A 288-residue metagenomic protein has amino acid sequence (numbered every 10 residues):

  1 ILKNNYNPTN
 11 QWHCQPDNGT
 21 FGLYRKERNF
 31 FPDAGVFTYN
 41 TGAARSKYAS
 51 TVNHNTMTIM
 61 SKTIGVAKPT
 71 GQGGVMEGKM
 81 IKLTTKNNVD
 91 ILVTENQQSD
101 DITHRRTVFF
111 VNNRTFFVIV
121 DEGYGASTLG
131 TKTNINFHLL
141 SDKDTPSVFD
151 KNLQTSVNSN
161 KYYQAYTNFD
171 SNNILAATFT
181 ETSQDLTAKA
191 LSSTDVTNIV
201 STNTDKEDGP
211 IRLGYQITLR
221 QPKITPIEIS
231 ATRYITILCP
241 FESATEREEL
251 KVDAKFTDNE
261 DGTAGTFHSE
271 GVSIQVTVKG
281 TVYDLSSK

Functional and structural regions predicted by a protein language model:
I1-Y48: Internal mixed beta-strand/loop scaffold within catalytic domains of large alpha/beta enzymes
Y39-K288: CBM-like, beta-strand-rich accessory domains located in the C-terminal region of large, secreted polysaccharide-active
